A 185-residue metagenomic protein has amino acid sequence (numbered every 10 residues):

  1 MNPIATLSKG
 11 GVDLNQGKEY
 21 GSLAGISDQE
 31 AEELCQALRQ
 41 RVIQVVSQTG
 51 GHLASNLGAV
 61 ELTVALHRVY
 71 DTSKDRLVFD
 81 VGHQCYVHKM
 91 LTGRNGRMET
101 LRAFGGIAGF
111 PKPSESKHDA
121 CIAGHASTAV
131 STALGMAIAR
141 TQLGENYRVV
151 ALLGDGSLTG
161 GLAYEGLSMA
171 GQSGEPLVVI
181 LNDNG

Functional and structural regions predicted by a protein language model:
N2-T92: N-terminal amphipathic, basic-rich helices that act as targeting or association modules
H52-S173: Cofactor-binding active-site loop characterized by glycine-rich and histidine/acidic residues
Q172-G185: Catalytic or ion-translocation cores adjacent to nucleophile or general acid/base/metal-coordination motifs in diverse
